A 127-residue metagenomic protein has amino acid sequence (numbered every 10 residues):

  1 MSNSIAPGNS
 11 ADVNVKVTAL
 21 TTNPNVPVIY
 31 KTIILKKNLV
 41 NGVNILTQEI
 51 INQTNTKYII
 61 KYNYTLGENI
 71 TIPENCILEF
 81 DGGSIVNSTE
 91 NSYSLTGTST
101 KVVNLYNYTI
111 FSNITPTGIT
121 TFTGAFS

Functional and structural regions predicted by a protein language model:
M1-I34, N38-V40, G83-I85, Y106-S127: Short, low-complexity N-terminal tether/leader segments at secretion or assembly junctions of large, surface-exposed
K31-I33, T54-I59, C76-L78, K101: Hydrophobic beta-strand segments of well-ordered beta-sheets in folded domains
K37, I60-Y62, E68, E74 (+5 more regions): Residues on the solvent-exposed faces and adjacent turns of beta-rich solenoids used to engage binding targets
V43-Q53, Y64-N75, I85-L95, F111-T120: Short, T/G/N/S-enriched strand-turn elements that build extracellular solenoid repeat scaffolds
